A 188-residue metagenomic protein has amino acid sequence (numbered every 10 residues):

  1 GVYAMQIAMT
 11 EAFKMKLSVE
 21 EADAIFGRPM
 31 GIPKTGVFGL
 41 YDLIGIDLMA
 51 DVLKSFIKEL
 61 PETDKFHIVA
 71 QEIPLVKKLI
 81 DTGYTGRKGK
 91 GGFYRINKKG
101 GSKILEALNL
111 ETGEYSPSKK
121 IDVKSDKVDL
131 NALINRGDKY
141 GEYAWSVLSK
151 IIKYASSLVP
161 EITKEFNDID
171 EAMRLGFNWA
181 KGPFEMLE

Functional and structural regions predicted by a protein language model:
G1-E188: N-terminal glycine-rich phosphate-binding loop for ADP-containing cofactors
